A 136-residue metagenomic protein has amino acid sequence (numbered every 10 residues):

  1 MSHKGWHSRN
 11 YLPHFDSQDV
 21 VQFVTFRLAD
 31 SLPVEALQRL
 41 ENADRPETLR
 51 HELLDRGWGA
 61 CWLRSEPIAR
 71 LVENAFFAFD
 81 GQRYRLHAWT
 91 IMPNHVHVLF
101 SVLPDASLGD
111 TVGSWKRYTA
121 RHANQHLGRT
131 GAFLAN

Functional and structural regions predicted by a protein language model:
M1-N136: Short catalytic/metal-binding and nucleic-acid-binding patches
